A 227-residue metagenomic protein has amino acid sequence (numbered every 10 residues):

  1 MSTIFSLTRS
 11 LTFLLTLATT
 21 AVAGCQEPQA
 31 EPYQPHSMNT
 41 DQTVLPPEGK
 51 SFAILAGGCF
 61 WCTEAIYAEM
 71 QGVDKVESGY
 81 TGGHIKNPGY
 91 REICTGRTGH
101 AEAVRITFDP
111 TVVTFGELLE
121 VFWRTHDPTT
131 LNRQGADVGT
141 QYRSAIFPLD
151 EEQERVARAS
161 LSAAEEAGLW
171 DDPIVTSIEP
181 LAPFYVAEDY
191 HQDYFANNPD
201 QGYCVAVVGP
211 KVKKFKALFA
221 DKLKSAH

Functional and structural regions predicted by a protein language model:
S2-F5, A21-H227: Flexible coil/turn and secondary-structure edge motifs
L7-A23: Gram-negative bacterial Sec-dependent N-terminal signal peptides
